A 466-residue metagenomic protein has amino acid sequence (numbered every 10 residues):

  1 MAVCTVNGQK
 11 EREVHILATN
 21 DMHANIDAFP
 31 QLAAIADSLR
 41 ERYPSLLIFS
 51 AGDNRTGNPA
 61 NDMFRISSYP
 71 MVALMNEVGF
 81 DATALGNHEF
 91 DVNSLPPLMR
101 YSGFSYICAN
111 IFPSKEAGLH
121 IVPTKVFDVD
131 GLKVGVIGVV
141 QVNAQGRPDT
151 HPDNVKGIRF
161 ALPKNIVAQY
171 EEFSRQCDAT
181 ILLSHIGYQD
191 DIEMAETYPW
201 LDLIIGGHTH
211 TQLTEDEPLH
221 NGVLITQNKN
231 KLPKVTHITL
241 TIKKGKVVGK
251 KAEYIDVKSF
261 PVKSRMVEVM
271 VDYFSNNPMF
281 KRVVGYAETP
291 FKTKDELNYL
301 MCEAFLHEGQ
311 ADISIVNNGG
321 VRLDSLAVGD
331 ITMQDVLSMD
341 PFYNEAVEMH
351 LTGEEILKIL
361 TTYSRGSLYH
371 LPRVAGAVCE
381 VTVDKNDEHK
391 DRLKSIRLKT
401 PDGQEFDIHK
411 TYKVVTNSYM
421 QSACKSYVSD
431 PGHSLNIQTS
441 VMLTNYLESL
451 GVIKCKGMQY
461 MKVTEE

Functional and structural regions predicted by a protein language model:
C4-S259, R265, E296-A304, E348 (+3 more regions): Acidic, metal/ion-coordinating pockets
Q9-E13, T19, E41, Q169 (+2 more regions): Catalytic centers of hydrolytic enzymes
